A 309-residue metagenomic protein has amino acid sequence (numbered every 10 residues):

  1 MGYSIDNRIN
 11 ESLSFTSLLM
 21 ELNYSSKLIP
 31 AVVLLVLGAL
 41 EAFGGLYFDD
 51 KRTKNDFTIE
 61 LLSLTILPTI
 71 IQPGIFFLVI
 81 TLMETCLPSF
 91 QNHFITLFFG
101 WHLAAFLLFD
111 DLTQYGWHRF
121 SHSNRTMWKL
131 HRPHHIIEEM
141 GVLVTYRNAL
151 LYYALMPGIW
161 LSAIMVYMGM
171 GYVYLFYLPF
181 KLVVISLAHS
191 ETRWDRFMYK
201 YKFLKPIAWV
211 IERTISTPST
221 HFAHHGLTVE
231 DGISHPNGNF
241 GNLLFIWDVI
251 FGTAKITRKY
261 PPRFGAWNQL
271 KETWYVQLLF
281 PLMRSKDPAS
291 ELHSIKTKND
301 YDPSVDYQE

Functional and structural regions predicted by a protein language model:
M1-Y24: Short, strongly hydrophobic alpha-helical membrane anchors
S26-I29, R52-I66: Loop-to-helix transition at the N-terminal end of transmembrane alpha-helices
I29-E41, I70-I71, I75-V79, L161-S162: Hydrophobic core of alpha-helical transmembrane segments in multi-pass integral membrane proteins
A39-T58: Membrane-interface helix-loop junction between the first two transmembrane segments
A42, L61, N242-I250, L278-P281 (+2 more regions): A transmembrane-helix-recognition feature enriched in membrane-embedded lipid enzymes and envelope glyco-/phospholipid
T65-G74, T96-Y260: Membrane-embedded catalytic scaffold of the fatty acid hydroxylase/desaturase
F77-W101: Juxtamembrane/interfacial segments at transmembrane-helix boundaries in multi-pass membrane proteins
V173, T257-E309: A membrane-cytosol interface segment of integral membrane proteins
